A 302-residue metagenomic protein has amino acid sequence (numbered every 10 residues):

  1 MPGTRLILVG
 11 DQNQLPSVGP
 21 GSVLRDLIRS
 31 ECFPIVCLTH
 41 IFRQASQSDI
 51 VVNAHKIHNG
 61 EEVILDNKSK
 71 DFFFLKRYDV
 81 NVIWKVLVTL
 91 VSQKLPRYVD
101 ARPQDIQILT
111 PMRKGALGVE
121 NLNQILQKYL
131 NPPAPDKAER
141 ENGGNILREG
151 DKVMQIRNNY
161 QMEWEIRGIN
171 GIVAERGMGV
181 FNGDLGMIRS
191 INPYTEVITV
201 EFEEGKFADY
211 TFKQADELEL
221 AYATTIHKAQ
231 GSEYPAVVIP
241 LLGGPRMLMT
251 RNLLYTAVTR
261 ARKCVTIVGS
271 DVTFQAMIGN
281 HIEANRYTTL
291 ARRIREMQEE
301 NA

Functional and structural regions predicted by a protein language model:
P2-T4, V9-M178, M297: Conserved helicase motor core of P-loop NTPases
N59, E175-G177, N182-A302: C-terminal accessory regions
